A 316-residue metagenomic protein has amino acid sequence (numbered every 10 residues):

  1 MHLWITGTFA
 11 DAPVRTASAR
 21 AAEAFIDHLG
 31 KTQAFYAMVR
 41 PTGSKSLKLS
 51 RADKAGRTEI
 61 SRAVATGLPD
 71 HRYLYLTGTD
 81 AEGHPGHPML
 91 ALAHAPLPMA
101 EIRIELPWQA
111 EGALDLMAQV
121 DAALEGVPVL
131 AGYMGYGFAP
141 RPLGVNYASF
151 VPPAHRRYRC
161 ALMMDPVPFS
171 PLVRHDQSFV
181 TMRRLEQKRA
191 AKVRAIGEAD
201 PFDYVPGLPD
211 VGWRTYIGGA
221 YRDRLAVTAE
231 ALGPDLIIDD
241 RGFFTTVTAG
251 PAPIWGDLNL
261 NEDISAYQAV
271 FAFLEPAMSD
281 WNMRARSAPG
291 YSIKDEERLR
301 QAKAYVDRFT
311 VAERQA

Functional and structural regions predicted by a protein language model:
M1-F35, V145-A316: C-terminal interaction module
H28-M163: Internal, hydrophobic cores of structured domains that mediate oligomerization or house catalytic pockets within large
